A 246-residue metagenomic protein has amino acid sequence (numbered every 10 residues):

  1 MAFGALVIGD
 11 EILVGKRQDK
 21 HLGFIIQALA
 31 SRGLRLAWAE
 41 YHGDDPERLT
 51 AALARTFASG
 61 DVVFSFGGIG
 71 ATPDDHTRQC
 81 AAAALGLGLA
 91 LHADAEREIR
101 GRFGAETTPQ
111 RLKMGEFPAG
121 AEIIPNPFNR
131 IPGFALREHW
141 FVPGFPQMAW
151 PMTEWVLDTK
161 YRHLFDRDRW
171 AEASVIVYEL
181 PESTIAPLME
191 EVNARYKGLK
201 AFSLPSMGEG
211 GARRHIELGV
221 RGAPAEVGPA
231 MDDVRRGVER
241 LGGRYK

Functional and structural regions predicted by a protein language model:
M1-A39, D44, G228-P229: Glycine-rich phosphate/diphosphate-binding loop of Rossmann-like nucleotide-binding domains
G4, D61-V62, G115, E122 (+5 more regions): Structural motif
I8-D10, S65-P73, P143, L204 (+1 more regions): Glycine-rich beta-strand-to-loop/alpha-helix junction loops that act as flexible
G23-A84: N-terminal small/polar loop signature for handling phosphorylated ligands or for N-terminal nucleophile
A30, L34-R35, D44, A58 (+11 more regions): Generic secondary-structure signature for well-ordered alpha-helical cores
Y41-D44, D94, L112, L180: Short beta->alpha linker loops
R48-A51, D75-L164: Proline/glycine-rich low-complexity loops and linkers
E138-G237: An accessory alpha-helical subdomain
